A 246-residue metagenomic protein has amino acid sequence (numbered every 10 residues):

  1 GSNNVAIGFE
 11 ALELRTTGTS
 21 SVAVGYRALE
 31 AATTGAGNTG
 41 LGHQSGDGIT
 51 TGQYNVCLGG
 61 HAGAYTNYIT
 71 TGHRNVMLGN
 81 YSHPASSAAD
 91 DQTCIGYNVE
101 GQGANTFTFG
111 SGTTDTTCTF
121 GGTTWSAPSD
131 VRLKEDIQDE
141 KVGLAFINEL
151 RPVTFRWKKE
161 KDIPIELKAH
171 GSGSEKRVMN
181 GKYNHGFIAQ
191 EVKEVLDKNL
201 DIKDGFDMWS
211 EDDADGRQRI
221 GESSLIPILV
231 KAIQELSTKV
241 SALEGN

Functional and structural regions predicted by a protein language model:
G1-S129: Glycine- and small/polar-enriched repetitive beta-structure motifs of secreted/surface proteins
P128-N246: Intramolecular chaperone/auto-protease modules of tailspike-like proteins
